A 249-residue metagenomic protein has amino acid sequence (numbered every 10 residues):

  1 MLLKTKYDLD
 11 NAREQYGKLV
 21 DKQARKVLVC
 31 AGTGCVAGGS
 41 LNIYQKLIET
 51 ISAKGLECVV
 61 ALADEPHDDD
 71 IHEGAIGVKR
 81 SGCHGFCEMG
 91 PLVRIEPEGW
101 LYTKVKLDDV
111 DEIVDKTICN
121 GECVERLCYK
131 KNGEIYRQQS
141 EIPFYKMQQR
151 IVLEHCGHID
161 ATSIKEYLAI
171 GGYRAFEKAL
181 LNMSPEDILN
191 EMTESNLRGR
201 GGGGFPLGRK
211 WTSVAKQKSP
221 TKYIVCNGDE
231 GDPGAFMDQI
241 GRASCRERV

Functional and structural regions predicted by a protein language model:
M1-R246: Feature of Fe-S/electron-transfer and energy-metabolism proteins that preferentially highlights extended coupling
